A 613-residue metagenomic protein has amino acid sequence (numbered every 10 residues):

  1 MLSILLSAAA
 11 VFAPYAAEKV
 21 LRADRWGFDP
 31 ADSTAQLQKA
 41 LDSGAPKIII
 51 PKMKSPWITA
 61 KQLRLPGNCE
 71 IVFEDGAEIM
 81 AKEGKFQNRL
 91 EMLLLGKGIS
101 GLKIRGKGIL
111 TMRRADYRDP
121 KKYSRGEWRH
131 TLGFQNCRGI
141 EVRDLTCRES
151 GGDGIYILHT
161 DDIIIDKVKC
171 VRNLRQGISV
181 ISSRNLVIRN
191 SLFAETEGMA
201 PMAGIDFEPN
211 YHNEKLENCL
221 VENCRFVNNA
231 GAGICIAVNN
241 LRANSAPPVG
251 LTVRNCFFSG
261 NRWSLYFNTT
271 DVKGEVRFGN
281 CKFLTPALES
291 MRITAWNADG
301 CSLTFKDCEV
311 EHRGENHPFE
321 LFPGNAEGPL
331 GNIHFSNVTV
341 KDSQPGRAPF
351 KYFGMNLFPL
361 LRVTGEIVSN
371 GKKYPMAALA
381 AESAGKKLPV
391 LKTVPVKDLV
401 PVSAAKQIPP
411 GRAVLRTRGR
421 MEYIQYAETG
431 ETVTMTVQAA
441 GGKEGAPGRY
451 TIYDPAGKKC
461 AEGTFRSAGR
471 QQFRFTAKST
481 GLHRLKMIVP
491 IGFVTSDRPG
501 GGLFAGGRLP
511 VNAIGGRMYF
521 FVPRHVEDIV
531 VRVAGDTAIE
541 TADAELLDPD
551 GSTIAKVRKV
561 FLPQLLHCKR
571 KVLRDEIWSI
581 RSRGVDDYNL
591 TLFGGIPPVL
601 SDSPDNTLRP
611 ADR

Functional and structural regions predicted by a protein language model:
M1-A10: Bacterial N-terminal signal peptides
A23-P51: Acidic Gly/Asp/Thr-rich repetitive segments characteristic of extracellular carbohydrate-active and adhesion proteins
Q38-S43, S55-V72, M80-K103, A115-G139 (+7 more regions): Extracellular beta-strand-rich solenoid/capping regions of secreted or surface-exposed proteins that bind or remodel
K52-S55, N68, E74-G76, K107 (+3 more regions): Tight coil/turn sites that cap or link beta-strands
T59-A60, A81-G84, R113-Y117, G151-I157 (+8 more regions): Short glycine/acidic-rich loop motifs that flank beta-strands on beta-rich extracellular proteins
D75-A77, S100-I109, R138-E149, D161-L174 (+7 more regions): Right-handed parallel beta-helix
G328-K392: Acidic, glycine- and Ser/Thr-rich low-complexity intrinsically disordered tracts in extracellular/secreted proteins
E382-R613: Acidic, Ser/Thr/Pro
